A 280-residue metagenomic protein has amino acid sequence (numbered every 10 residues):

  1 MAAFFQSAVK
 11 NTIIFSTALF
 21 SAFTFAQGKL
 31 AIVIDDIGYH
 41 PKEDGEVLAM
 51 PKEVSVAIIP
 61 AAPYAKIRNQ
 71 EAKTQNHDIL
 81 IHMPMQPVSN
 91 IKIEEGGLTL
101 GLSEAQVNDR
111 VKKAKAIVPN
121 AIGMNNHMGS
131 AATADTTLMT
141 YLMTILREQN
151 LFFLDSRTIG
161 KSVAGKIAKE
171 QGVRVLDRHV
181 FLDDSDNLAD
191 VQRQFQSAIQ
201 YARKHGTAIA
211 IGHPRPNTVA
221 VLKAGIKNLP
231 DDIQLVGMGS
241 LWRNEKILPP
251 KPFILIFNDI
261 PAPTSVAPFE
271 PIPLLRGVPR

Functional and structural regions predicted by a protein language model:
A2-I13: Bacterial N-terminal signal peptides that target proteins for export
S21-F23: N-terminal signal peptide c-region/cleavage motif recognized by signal peptidases
A26-I91: Active-site beta->alpha N-cap acidic-glycine motif
L30-I34, E95-A105, D184-A189: Active-site mouth loops of central-metabolism enzymes
L30-I34, V54-V56, I79-M83, M124-N126 (+4 more regions): Hydrophobic faces of well-ordered beta-strands that scaffold small-molecule active sites in alpha/beta enzyme cores
A72-N120: Substrate-binding cleft of extracellular glycoside hydrolase catalytic domains
E104-Q196, Y201-R203, H213-Q234: Catalytic domains of cell-wall/extracellular-matrix polysaccharide-remodeling enzymes, centered on de-N-acetylation
E148-T158, N217-R280: C-terminal domain-boundary segment and adjacent tail
